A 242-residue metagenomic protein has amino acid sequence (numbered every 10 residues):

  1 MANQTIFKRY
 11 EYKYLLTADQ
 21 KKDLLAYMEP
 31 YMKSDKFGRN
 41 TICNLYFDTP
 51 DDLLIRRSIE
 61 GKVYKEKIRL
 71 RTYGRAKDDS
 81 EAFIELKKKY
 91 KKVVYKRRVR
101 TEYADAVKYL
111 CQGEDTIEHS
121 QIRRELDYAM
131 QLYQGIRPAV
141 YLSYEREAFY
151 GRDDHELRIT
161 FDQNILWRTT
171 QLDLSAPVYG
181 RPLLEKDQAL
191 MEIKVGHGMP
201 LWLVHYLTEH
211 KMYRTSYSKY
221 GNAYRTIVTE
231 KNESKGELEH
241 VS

Functional and structural regions predicted by a protein language model:
M1-S242: Phosphate-end processing signature that detects enzymes handling 5′-triphosphorylated RNA and polyphosphate
